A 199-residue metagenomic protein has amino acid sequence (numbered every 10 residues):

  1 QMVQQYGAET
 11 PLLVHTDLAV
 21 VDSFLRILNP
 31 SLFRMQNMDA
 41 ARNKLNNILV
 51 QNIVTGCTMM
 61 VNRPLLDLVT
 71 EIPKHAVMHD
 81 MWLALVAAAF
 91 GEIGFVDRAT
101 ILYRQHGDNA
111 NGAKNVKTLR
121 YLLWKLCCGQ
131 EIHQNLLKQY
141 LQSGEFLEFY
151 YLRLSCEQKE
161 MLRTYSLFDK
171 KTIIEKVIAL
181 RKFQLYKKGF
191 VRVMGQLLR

Functional and structural regions predicted by a protein language model:
Q1-V116: Nucleotide-sugar donor-binding/catalytic module of glycosyltransferases that assemble extracellular/cell-envelope
L49-V50, H75-V77, W82, L102-R199: C-terminal subregions of glycosyltransferases and related glycan-biosynthesis enzymes
